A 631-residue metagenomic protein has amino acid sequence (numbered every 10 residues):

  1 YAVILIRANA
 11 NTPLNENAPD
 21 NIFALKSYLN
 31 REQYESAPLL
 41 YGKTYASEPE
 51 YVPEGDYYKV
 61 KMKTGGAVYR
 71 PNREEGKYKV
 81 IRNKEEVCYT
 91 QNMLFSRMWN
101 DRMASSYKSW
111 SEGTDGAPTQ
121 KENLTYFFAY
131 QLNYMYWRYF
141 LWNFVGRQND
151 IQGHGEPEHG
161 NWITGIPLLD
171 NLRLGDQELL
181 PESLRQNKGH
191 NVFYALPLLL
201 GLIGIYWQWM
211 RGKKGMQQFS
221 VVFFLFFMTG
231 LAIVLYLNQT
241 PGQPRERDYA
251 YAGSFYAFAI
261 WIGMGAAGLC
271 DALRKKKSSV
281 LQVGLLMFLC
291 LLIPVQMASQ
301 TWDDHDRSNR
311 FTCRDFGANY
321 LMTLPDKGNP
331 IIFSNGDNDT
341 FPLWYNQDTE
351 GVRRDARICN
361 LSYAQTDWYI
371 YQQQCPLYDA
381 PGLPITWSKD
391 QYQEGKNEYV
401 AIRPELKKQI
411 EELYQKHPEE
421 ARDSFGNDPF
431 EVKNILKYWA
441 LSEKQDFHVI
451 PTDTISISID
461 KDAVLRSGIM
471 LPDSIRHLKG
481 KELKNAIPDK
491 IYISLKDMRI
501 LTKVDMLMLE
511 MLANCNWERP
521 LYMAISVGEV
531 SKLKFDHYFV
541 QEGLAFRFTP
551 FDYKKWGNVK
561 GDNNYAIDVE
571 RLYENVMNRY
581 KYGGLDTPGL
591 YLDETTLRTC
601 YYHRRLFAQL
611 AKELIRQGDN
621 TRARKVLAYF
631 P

Functional and structural regions predicted by a protein language model:
Y1-A252, A257-N329, F341-P631: ER/secretory pathway lumenal C-terminal domains and tails of membrane proteins involved in glycoprotein biogenesis
